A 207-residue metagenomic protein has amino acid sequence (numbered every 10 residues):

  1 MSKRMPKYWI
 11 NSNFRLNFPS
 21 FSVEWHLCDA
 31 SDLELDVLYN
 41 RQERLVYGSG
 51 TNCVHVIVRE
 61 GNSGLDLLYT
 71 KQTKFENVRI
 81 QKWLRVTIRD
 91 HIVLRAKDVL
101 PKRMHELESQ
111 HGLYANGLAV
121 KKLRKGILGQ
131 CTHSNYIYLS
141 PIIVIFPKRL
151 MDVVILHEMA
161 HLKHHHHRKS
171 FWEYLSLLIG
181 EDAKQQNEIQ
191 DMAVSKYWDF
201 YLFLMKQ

Functional and structural regions predicted by a protein language model:
M1-D152, L162-Q207: Active-site-proximal or metal-binding-adjacent scaffold patches in catalytic folds
I155: Walker B beta-strand of ABC/ABC-like P-loop ATPase nucleotide-binding domains, specifically the conserved hydrophobic
E158: Walker B catalytic acidic pair
